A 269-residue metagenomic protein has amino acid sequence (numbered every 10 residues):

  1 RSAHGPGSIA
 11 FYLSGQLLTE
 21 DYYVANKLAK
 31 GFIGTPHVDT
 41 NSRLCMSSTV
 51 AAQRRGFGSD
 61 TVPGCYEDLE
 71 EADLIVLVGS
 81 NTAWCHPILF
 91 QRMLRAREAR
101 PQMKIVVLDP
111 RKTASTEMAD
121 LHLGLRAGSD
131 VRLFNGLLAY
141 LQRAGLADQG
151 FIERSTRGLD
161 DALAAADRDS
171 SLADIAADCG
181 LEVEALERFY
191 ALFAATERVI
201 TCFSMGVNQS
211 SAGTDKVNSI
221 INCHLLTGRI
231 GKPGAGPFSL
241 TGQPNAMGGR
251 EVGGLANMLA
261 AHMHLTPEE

Functional and structural regions predicted by a protein language model:
R1-N245, E251-V252, A260, H264-E269: Cofactor-pocket helix-loop regions in the catalytic cores of large enzyme subunits
